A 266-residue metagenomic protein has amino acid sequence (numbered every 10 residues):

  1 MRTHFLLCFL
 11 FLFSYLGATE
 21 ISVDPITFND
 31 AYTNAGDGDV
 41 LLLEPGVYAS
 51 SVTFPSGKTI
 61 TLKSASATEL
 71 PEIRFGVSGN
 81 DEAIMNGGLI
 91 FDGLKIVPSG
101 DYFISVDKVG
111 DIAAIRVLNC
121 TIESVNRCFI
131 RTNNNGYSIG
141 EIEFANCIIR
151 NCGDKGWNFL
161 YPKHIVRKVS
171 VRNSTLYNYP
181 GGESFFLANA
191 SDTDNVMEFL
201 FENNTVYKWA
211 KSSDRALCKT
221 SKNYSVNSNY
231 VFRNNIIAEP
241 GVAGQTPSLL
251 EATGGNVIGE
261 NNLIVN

Functional and structural regions predicted by a protein language model:
M1-E20: Bacterial Sec-dependent N-terminal signal peptides
A18-A49, T53, T59: Acidic Gly/Asp/Thr-rich repetitive segments characteristic of extracellular carbohydrate-active and adhesion proteins
A49-T61, L70-A114, T132-N135: Extracellular beta-strand-rich solenoid/capping regions of secreted or surface-exposed proteins that bind or remodel
K63-S64, G87-P98, A113-S124, I139-F159 (+4 more regions): Right-handed parallel beta-helix
N80-E82, Y102-S105, A114, C128-F129 (+4 more regions): Structural detector of coil-to-beta-strand junctions
D81, D107-K108, N133-G136, Y161-K163 (+2 more regions): Tandem-repeat/low-complexity and Cys-motif detector
A252: Anion-recognition interface
